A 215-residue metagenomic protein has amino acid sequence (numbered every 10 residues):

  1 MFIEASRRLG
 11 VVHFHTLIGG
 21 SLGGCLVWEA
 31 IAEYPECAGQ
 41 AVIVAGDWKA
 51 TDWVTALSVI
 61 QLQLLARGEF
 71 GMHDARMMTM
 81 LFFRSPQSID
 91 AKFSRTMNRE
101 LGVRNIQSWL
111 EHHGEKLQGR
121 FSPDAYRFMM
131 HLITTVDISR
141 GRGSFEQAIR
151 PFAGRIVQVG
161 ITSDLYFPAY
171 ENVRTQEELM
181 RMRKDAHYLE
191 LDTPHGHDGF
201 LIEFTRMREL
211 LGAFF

Functional and structural regions predicted by a protein language model:
M1-H15: Conserved acidic catalytic loop of the alpha/beta-hydrolase fold
H13-D52: Conserved hydrolase catalytic core segment
C37-K116: Alpha/beta-hydrolase-fold enzymes
H112-H113, F128-A148: Active-site nucleophile elbow and catalytic-triad environment of alpha/beta-hydrolase enzymes
I149-A153, L179-M182: Short, conserved loop/helix-junction motifs that constitute active-site signature segments in enzyme catalytic cores
F152, Q158-G160: Short beta-strand/loop motif that positions the catalytic acidic residue of the alpha/beta-hydrolase fold
L165-R174: Conserved alpha/beta-hydrolase "acid-adjacent" motif
V173-F215: Catalytic active-site module of serine/aspartate enzymes centered on a nucleophile-bearing elbow/loop
